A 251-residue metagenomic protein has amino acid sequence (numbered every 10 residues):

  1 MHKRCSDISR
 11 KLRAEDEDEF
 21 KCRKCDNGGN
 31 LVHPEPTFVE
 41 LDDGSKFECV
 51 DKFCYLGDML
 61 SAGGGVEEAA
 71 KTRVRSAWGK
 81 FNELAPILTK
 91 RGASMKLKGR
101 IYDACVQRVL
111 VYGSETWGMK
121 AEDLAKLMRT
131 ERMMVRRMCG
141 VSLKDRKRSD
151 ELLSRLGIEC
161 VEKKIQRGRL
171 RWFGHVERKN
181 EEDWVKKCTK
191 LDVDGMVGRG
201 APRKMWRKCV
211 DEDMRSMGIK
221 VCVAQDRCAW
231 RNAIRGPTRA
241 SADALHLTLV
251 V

Functional and structural regions predicted by a protein language model:
M1-V32: PHD-type zinc finger and closely related Cys/His-rich zinc-binding mini-domains in nuclear regulators
N30-V251: Short linear motifs embedded in intrinsically disordered, charge-biased segments
